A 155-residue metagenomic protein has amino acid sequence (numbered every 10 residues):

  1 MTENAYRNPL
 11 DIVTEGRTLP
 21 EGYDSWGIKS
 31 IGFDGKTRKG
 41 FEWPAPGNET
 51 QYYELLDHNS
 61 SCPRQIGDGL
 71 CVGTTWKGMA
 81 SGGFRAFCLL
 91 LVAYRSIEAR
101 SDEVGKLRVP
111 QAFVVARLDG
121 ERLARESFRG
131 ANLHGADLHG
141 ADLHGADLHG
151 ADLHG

Functional and structural regions predicted by a protein language model:
M1-G155: Short, glycine-biased loop/turn motifs at secondary-structure junctions and in low-complexity Ser/Thr/Pro-rich termini
